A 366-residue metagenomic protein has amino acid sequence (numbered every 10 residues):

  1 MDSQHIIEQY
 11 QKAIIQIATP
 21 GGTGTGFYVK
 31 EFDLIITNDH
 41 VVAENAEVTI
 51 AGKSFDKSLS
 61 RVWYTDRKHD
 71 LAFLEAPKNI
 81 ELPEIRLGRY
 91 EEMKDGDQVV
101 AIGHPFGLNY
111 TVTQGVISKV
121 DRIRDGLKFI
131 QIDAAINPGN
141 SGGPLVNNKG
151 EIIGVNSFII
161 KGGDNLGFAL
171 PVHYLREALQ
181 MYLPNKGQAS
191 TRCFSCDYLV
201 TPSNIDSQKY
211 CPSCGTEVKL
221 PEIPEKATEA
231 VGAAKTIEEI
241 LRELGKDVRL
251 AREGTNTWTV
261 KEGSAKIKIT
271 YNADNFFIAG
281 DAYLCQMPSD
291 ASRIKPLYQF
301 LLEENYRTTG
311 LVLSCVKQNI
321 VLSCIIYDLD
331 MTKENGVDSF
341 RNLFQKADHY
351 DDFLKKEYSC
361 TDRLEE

Functional and structural regions predicted by a protein language model:
M1-I7, P105, I152-L220: C-terminal cap/linker of serine protease catalytic domains
D2-S3, A13-F32, N38, D56-L59: A conserved glycine-rich beta-strand in the N-terminal activation segment of trypsin-fold
H5-I6, A51, R61-W63, A76-P105: Active-site substrate-binding loop(s) of clan PA
H5-Q9, W63-H69, V120-I130: Gly/Ser-enriched beta-turn/beta-hairpin loop segments
F27, A135-N156: Catalytic nucleophile loop of clan PA
E222-S289: Long, charge-rich boundary regions
D281-S323: Short, internal acidic amphipathic alpha-helical interface segments that mediate docking to partner proteins
L354-E366: Short, highly charged C-terminal tails/helix-capping segments
